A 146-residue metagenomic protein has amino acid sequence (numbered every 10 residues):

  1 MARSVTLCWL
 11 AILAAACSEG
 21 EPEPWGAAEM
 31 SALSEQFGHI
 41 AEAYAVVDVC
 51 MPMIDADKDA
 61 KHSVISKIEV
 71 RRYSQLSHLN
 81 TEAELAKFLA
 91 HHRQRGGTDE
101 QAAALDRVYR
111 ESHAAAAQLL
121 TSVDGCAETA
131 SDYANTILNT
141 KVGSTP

Functional and structural regions predicted by a protein language model:
M1-A15: Sec-dependent bacterial lipoprotein signal peptides
R3, M30, S34-H39, L105-A116: Short, intrinsically disordered, charge-biased short linear motifs at domain edges
L10, A43, Q118-L120: Residue-level signal for mature regions of secreted extracellular proteins and peptides
I12, I54, A130-S131: Extracellular/secretory pathway and lumenal proteins
C17-E21: Bacterial signal peptide processing site
W25-H91: Short N-proximal segments of mature Sec-exported proteins
I65-P146: Compact alpha-helical subdomains of small soluble proteins
